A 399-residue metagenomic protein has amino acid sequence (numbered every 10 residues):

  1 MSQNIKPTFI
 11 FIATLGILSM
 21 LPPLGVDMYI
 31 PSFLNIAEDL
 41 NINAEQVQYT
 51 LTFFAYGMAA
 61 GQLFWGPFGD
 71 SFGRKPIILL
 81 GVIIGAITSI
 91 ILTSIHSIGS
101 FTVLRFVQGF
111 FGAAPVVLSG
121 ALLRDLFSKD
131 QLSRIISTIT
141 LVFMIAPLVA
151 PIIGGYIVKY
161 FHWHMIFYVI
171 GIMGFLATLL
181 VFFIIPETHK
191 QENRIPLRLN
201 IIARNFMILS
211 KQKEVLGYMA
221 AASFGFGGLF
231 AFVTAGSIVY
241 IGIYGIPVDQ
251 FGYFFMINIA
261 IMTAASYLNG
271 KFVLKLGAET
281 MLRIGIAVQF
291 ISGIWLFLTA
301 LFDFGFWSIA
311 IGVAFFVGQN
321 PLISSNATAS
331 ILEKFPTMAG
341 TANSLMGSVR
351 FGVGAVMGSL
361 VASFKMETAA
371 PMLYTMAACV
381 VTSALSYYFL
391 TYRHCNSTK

Functional and structural regions predicted by a protein language model:
S2-N4, T188-Y218: Juxtamembrane intracellular "pre-TM" segments in multi-pass secondary transporters
N41, G73, S94-S100, F111 (+2 more regions): Helix-breaking motifs and short loop linkers at transmembrane-helix boundaries and internal kinks in secondary membrane
A60-G99: Conserved MFS/SLC helix-loop-helix module at the cytosolic interface between two early adjacent transmembrane helices
I84, T88-I91, G99-V107, W307-V313: Paired small-residue
S100, F127, S137-F183: Helix-loop-helix hairpin linking two adjacent transmembrane segments in secondary transporters
L104-I145: Cytoplasmic helix-loop-helix junction between adjacent transmembrane helices in 12-TM secondary transporters
T280-N326: C-terminal transmembrane helical hairpin of 12-TM major facilitator-type secondary transporters
S330-A370, T375-M376: A late C-terminal transmembrane helix in Major Facilitator Superfamily
